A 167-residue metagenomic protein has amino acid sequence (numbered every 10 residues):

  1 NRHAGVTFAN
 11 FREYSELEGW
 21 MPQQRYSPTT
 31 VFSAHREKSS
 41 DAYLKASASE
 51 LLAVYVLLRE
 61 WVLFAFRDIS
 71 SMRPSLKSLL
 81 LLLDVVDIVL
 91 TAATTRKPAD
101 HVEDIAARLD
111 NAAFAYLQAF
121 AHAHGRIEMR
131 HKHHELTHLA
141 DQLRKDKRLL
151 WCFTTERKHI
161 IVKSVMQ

Functional and structural regions predicted by a protein language model:
N1-Q167: A structural signal for the principal folded core domain
